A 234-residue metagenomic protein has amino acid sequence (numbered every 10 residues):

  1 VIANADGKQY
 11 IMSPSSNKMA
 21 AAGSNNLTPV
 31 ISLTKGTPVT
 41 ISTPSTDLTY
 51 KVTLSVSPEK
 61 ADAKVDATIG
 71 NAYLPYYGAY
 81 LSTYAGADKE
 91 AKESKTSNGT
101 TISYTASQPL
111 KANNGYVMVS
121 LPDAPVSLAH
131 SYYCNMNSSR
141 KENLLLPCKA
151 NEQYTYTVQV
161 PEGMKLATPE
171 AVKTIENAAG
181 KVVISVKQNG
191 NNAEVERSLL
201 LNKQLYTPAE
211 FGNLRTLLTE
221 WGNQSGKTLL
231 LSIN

Functional and structural regions predicted by a protein language model:
V1-N234: A sensor for short, sequence-defined functional sites
